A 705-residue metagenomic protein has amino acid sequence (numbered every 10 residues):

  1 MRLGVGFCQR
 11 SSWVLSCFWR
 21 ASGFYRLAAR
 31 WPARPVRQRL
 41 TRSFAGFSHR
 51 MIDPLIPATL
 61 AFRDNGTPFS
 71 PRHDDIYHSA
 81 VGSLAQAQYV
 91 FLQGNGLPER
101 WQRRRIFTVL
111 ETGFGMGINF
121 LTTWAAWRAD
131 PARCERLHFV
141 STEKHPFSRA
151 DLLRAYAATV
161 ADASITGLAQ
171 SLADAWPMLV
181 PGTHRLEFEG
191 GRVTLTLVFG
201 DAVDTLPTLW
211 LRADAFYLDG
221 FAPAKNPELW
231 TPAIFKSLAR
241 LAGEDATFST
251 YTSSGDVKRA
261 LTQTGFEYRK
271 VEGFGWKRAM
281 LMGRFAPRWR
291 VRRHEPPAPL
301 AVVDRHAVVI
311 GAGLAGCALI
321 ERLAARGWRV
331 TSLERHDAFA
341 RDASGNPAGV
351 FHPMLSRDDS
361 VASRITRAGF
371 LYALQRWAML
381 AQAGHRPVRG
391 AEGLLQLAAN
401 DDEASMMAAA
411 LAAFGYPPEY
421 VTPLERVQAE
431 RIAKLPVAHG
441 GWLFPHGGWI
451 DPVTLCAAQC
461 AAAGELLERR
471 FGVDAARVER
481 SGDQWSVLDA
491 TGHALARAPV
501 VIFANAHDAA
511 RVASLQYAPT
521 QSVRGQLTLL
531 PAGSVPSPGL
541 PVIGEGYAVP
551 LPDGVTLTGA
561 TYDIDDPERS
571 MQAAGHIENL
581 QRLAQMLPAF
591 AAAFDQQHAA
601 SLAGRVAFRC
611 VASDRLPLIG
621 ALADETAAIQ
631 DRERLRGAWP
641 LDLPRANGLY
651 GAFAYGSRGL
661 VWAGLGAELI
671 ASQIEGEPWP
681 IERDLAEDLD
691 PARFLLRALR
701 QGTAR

Functional and structural regions predicted by a protein language model:
W101-A213, P232: The AdoMet/dcAdoMet-binding core of the Class I SAM-like
P232-E244: A short glycine-rich, Lys/Arg-flanked "PGG" loop and its adjoining helix->strand segment in the class I
S249, S363-A368, D401-E403, W442-A458 (+2 more regions): Short beta-strand to alpha-helix junction loop
W289-V302, V308-R326, R335, A340-V350 (+3 more regions): Active-site substrate-recognition segment that forms the wall of the catalytic cavity or substrate channel
V350-I432: Dinucleotide-binding Rossmann-like beta1-alpha1 core, especially the glycine-rich loop that anchors the ADP
L443-E479: Helical element adjacent to the flavin cofactor pocket in flavoenzyme catalytic cores
G492-V500: Core beta-strand elements of the Rossmann-like FAD/NAD(P) dinucleotide-binding domain in flavoenzyme oxidoreductases
Q597-R705: C-terminal catalytic lobe of FAD-dependent flavoproteins
